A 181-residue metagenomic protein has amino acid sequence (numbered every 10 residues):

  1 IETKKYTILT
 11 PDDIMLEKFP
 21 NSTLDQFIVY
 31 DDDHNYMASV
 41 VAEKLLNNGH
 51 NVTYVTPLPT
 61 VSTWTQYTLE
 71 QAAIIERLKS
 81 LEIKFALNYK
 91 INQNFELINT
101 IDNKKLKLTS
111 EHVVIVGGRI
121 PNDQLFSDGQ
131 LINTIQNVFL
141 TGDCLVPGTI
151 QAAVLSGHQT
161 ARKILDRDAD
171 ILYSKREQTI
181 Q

Functional and structural regions predicted by a protein language model:
I1, A86-E96: A conserved short coil-to-beta-strand element within the FAD-binding core of flavoproteins
K4-T63, T100-H112, V116-Q181: Rossmann-like dinucleotide/flavin-binding elements
V61-I74: Conserved N-terminal glycine-rich FAD pyrophosphate-binding loop of Rossmann-like flavoproteins
Y67, R77, E96-I101, Q181: Short secondary-structure transition/capping segments
I74-F85: Helical element adjacent to the flavin cofactor pocket in flavoenzyme catalytic cores
